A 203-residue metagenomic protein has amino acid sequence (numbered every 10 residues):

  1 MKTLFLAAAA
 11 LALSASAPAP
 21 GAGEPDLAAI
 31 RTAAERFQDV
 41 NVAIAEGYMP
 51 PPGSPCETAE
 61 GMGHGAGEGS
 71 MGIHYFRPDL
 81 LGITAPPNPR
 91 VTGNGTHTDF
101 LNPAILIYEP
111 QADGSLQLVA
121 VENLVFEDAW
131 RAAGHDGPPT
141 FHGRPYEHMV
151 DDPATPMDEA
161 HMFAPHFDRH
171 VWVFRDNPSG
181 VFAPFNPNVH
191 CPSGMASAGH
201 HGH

Functional and structural regions predicted by a protein language model:
M1-L4: Positively charged n-region of N-terminal signal peptides that target proteins for export
A7, L11-A22: Bacterial Sec-dependent signal peptides at the C-terminal "C-region" and cleavage site
P18-H203: Primary mode marks residue(s) on the alpha4-beta5-alpha5 output face of response regulator receiver
